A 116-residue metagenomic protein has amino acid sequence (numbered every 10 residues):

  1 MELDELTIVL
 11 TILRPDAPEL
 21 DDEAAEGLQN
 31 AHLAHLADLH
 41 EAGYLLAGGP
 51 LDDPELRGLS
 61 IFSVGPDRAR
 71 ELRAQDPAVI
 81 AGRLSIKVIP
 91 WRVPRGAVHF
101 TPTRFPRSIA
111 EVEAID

Functional and structural regions predicted by a protein language model:
M1-D116: Conserved, structured core segments of small domains
